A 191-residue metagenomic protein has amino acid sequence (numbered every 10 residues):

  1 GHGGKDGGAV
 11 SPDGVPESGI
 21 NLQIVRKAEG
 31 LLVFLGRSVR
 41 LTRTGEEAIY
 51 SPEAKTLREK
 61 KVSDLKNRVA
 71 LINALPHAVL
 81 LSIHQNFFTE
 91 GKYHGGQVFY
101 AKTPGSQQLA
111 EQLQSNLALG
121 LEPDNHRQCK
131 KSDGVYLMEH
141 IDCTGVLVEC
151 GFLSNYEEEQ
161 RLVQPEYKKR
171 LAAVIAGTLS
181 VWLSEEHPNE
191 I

Functional and structural regions predicted by a protein language model:
G1-R68, F87: Active-site histidine-acidic residue metal-binding/catalytic motifs, centered on HxH/HExxH-like signatures
G3-D6, G45-I49, Q85-E90, T103-S106 (+3 more regions): Solvent-exposed loop/turn segments at secondary-structure junctions within structured extracellular/periplasmic domains
D6-V15, N86-Q112: A short, glycine/acidic-enriched catalytic loop
V15-Q23, E59-K66, T103-Q108, L162-A173: Soluble non-cytosolic domains of exported or imported proteins
S38-R43, V79-I83, Q97-F99, G145-E149: Structural recognition of the beta-strand scaffold that forms the well-ordered cores of secreted hydrolase catalytic
D64-N86: A short, hydrophobic beta-strand-centered structural micro-motif
T89, N125-I191: Active-site-adjacent mobile loop/cap segments within catalytic or ligand-binding domains
G105-K131: Active-site-adjacent substrate-binding region of metalloamidase/peptidase-like peptide-processing proteins
